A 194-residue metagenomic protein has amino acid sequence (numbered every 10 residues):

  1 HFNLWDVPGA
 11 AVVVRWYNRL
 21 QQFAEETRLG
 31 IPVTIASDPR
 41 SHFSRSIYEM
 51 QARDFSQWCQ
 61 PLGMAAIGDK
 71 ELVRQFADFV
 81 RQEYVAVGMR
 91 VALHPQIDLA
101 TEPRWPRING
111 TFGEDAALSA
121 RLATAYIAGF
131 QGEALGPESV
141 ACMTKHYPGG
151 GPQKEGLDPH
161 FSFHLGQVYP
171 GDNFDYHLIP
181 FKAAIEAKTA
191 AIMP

Functional and structural regions predicted by a protein language model:
H1-P194: Glycoside hydrolase catalytic-domain context in secreted enzymes
